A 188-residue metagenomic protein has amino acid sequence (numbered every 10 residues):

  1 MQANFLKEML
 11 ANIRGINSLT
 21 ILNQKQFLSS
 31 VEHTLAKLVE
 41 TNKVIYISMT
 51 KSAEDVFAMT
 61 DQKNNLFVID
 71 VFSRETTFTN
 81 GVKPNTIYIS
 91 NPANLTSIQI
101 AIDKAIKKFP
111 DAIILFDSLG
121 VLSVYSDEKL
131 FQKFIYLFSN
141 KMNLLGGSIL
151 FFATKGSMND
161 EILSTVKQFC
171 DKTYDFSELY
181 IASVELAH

Functional and structural regions predicted by a protein language model:
M1-M59, H188: Glycine-rich P-loop/Walker A and Walker A-like loops and their local beta1-loop-alpha1 context in P-loop NTPases
L19, I113-F116, L150: Structural motif
K25-L28, S52-A53, E75, G120-E128 (+1 more regions): Short acidic, S/G/P-rich loop/turn micro-motifs used as interaction or catalytic elements
E32, K107, F131, E161-I162: Glycan-processing catalytic domains of CAZymes
N42-S97: Domain-start "cap" segments at the beginnings of catalytic or binding domains
T77-L137: Phosphate-binding/switch loop-helix module in NTP-utilizing enzymes
F131-S157: Substrate-engagement module of ASCE P-loop NTPases
G147, T154-H188: Phosphate-binding/switch region of NTP-binding enzymes
